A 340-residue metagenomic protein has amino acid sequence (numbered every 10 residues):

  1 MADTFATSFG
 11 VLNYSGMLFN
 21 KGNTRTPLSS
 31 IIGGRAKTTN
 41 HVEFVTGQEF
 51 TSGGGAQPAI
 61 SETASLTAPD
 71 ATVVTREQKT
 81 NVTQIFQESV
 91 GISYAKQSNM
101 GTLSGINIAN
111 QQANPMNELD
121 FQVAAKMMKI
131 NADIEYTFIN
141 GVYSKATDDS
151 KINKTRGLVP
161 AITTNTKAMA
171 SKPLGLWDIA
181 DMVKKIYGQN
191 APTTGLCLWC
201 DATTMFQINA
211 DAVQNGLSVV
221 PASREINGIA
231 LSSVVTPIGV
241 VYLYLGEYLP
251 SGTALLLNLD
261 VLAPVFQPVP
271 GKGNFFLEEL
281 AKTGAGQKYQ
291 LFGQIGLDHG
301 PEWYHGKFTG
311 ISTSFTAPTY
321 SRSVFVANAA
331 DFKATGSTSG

Functional and structural regions predicted by a protein language model:
M1-Y242, G246-A254, L259-F325, A330 (+1 more regions): Flexible, glycine/threonine- and acidic-rich loop/arm segments that mediate assembly and lattice contacts in viral
